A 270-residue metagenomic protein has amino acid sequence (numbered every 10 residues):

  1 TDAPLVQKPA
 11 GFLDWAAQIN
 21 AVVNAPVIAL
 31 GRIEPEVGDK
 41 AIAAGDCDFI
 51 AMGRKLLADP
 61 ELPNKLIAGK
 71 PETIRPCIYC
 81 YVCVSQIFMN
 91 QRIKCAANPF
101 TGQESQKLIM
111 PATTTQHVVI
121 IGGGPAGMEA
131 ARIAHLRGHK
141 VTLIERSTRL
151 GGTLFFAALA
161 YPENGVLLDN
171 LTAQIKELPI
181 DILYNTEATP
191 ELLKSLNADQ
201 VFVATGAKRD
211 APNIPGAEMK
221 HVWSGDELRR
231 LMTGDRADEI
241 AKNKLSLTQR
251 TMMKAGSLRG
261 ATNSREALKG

Functional and structural regions predicted by a protein language model:
T1-I121, P125, E129-V141, R149 (+2 more regions): Flavin-dependent oxidoreductase catalytic cores
Q18-P26, Q174-L183: A structural motif corresponding to the C-terminal end of an alpha-helix and its immediate exit/capping segment
G38-D39, T172, P190-K194: Short hydrophobic/charged patches on amphipathic alpha-helices used for structural packing and interfaces
A44, I175, L193-L196: A short, aliphatic-rich alpha-helical micro-motif
C47, A198-D199: Local beta-strand N-terminus motif with an aromatic residue
M52, V203-A204: Redox-cofactor binding/interface segments in oxidoreductases and associated redox assembly factors
I74-I78, F156-I182, G216-M232, T248: N-terminal glycine-rich dinucleotide-binding loop that anchors FAD/FMN and/or NAD(P) in oxidoreductases
Q116-L143, S147, L183-K194, A204-I214 (+1 more regions): Rossmann-like dinucleotide/flavin-binding elements
